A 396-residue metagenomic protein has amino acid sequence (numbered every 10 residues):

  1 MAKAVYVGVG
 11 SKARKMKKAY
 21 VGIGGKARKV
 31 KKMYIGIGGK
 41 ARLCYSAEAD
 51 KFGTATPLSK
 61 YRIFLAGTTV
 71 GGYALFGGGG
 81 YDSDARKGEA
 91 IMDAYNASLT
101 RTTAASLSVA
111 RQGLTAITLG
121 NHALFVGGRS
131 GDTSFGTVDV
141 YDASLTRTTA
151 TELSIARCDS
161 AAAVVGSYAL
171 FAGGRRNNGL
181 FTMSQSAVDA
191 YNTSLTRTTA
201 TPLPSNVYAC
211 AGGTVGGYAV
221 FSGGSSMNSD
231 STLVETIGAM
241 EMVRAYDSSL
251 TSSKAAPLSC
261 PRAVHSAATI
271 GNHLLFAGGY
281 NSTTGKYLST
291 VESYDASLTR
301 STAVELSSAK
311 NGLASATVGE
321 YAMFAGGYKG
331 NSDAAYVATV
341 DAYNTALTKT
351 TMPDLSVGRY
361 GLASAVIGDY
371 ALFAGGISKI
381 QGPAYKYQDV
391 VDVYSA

Functional and structural regions predicted by a protein language model:
A2-R14, V21-G22, I35-A396: Kelch-like beta-propeller repeat domains
I23-R28: A short, compositionally biased N-terminal segment around positions ~18-40 that is enriched in charged/polar residues
